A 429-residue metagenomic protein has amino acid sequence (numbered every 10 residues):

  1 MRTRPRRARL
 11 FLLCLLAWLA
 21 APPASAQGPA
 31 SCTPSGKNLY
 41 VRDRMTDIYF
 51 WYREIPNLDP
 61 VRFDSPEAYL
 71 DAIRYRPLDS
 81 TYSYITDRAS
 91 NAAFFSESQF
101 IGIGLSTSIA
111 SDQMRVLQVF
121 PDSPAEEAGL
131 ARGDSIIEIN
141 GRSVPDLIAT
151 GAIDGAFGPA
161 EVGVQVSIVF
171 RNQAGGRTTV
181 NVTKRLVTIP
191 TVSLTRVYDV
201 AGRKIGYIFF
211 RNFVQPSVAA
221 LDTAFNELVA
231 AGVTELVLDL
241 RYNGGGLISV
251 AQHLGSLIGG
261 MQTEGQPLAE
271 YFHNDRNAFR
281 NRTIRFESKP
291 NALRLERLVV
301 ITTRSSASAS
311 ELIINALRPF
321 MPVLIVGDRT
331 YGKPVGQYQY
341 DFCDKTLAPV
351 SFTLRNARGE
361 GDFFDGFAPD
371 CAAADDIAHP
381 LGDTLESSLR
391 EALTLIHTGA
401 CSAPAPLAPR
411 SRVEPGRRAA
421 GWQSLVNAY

Functional and structural regions predicted by a protein language model:
M1-L12: Bacterial N-terminal signal peptides that target proteins for export
A21-P23: N-terminal signal peptide c-region/cleavage motif recognized by signal peptidases
S31-L117, Q165, R171-L194, P415-L425: Extended, small/polar residue-biased N-terminal targeting/export presequences and adjacent propeptide/linker tracts
V41, L105, A125, G133-I136 (+5 more regions): Terminal peptide-recognition signature
S96-E138, R142-D146, Y207, V214-V218: PDZ/PDZ-like domain segments forming the peptide/carboxylate-binding groove, activating on the N-terminal beta-strands
I137-V233, F286-E287: C-terminal, low-ordered peptide segments at domain boundaries
P190-T191, G244-V300, G336-Y340: Gly/Ser/Thr-rich loop/hinge elements
S388, I396-Y429: C-terminal functional modules
